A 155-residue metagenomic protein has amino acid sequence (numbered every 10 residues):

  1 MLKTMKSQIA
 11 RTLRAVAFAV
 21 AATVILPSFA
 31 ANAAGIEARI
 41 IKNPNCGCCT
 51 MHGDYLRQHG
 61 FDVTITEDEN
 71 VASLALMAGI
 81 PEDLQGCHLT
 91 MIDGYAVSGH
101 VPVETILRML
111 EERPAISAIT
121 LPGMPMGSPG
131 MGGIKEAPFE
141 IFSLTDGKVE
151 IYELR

Functional and structural regions predicted by a protein language model:
L2-F18: Bacterial N-terminal signal peptides that target proteins for export
A19-A31: C-terminal segment of classical bacterial N-terminal signal peptides
A33-H59: Local sequence-structure signature of Cys/Sec-based thiol-disulfide redox active-site neighborhoods
E37-A38, F61-V63, D93-A96: Short active-site oxyanion
N45, H52, E67-N70, P102-I106: Stable alpha-helical elements in mature extracytoplasmic
G53-S73: Conserved helix-turn-beta segment immediately C-terminal to the redox Cys motif in thioredoxin-like folds
M77, D83-R155: Thiol/selenol-based redox catalytic cores and closely related redox-interacting motifs
